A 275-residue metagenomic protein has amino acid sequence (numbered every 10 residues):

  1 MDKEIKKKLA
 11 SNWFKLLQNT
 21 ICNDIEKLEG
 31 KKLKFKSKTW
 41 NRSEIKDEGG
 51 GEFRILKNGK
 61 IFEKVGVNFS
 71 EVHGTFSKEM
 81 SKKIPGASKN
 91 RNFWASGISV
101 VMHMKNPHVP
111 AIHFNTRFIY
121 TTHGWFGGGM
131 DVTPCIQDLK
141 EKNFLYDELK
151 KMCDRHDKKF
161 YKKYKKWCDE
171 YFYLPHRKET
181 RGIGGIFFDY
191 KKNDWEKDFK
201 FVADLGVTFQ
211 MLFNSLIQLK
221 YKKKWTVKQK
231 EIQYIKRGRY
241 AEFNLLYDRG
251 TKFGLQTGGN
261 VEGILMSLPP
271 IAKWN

Functional and structural regions predicted by a protein language model:
D2-P85, K191-L246: Gly/Pro-rich turn-and-neighbor structural signature
K6, M104-N106, T122, V132-L139 (+2 more regions): A generic structural motif
G51-G128: Internal mixed beta-strand/loop scaffold within catalytic domains of large alpha/beta enzymes
K78-M80, V109-A111, D138-E141, F253-L255: Short helix/loop capping segments that flank catalytic or ligand/cofactor-binding pockets
W94-S96, W125-T133, E179-D194, Y240-E242: Glycine-rich, often proline-containing surface loops adjacent to acidic residues and nearby aromatics that form
T122-K166: Compact, glycine/acidic-enriched structural inserts
N143, T251-N275: Long, contiguous binding/interaction regions
K150-F201, S215-Q218: Long, charged, mostly alpha-helical binding arms that flank functional sites
